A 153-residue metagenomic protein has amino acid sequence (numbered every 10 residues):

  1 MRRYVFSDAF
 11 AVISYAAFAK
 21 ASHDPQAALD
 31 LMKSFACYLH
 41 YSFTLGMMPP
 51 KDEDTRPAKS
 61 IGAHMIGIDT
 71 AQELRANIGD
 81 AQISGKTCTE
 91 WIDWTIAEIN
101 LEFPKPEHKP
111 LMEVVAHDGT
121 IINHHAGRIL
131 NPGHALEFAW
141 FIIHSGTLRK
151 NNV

Functional and structural regions predicted by a protein language model:
M1-V153: Glycan-recognition and catalytic cores of secretory/periplasmic carbohydrate-active enzymes
